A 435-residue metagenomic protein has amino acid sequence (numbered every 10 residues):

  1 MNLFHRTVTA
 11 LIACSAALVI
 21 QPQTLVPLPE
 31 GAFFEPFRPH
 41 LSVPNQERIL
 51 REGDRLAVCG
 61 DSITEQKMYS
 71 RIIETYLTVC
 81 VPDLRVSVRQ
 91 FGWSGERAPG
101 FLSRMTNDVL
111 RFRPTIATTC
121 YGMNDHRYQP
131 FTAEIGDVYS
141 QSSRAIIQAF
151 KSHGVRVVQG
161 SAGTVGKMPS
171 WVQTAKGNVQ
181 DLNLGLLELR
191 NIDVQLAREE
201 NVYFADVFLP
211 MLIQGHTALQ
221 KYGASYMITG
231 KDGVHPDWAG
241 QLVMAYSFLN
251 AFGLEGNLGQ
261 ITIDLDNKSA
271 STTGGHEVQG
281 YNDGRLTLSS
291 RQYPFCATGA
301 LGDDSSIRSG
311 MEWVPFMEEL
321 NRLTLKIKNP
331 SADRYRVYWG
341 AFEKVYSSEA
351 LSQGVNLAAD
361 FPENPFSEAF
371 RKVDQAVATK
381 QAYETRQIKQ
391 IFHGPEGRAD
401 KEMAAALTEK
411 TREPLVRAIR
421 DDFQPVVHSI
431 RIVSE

Functional and structural regions predicted by a protein language model:
M1, N45, L50, R71-S87 (+1 more regions): Alpha-helical cap/lid subdomain in secreted, periplasmic, or secretory-pathway luminal O-acyl-processing enzymes
M1-L11: Bacterial N-terminal signal peptides that target proteins for export
I12-Q21: Hydrophobic h-region of N-terminal signal peptides that target proteins for export in Gram-negative bacteria
A17, A57, R156: Extracellular and organelle-lumenal recognition/adhesion modules and their flexible linkers in secreted
Q23-E52: N-terminal pre-domain segments of enzymes
G53-M68, S94-R97: Catalytic nucleophile-elbow at a beta strand-turn-alpha helix junction centered on a G-D-S/GDSL motif, marking
G60, G92, M123-D125: Short, histidine-centered active-site or binding-site loop motifs used for metal coordination, general acid-base
